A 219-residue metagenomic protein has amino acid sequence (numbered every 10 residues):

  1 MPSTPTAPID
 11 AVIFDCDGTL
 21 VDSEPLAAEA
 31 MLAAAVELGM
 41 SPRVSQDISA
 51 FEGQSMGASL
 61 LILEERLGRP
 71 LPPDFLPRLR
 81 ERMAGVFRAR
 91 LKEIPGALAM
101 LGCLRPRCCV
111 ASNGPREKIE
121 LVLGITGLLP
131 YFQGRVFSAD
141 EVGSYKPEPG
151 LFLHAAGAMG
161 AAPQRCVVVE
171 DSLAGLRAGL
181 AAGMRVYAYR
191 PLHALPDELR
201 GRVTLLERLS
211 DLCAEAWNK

Functional and structural regions predicted by a protein language model:
M1-D10, G102, P106, P115-K219: Asp-based, Mg2+/Mn2+-dependent phosphohydrolase catalytic module
P5-C16, L20-G102, P106: N-terminal helical cap/lid subdomain that shapes the substrate entry/recognition surface in HAD-like hydrolases
T19, S112-G114: Conserved phosphate-coupling serine/threonine residues in phosphotransfer and NTP-handling enzymes
A33, S45-Q46, D74-F75, I94 (+5 more regions): Residue-level detector of alpha-helical recognition elements and their boundaries
F51, S112, L173: Short glycine/serine/threonine-biased micro-segments
C109: Thiol/selenol-based redox catalytic cores and closely related redox-interacting motifs
